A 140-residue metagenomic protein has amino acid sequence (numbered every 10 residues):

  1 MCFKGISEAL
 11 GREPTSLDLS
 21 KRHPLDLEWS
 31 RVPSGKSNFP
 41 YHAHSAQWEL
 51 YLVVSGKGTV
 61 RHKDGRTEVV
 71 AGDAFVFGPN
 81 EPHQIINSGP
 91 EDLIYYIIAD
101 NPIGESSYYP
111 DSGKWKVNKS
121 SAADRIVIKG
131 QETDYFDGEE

Functional and structural regions predicted by a protein language model:
M1-P24, S34, P110-E140: A short, N-terminal "cap"/entry segment at the start of jelly-roll beta-barrel domains of the cupin/DSBH fold
L10-T15, E28-H44, P79: Conserved short histidine dyad/triad with adjacent acidic residue
W29-P33, A43-H62, I98-P102: Short, conserved beta-strand element in jelly-roll/cupin
L50, K57-T59, R66, P82 (+1 more regions): Structural motif
G56, G72, I85: Short hydrophobic/aromatic patches on the structural cores and recognition surfaces of FHA
D64-N80: Short acidic-glycine-tyrosine-enriched beta hairpin
P79-E105: Ligand-binding loop in jelly-roll beta-barrel domains
